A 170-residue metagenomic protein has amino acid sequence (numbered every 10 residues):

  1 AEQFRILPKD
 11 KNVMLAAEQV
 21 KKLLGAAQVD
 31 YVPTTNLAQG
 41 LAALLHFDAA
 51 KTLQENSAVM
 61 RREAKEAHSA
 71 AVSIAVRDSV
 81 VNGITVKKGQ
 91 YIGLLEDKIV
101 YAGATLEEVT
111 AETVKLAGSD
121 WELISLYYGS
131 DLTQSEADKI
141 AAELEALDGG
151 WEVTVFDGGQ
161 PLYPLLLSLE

Functional and structural regions predicted by a protein language model:
A1-E170: N-terminal loops that bind phosphate or other acidic moieties and the adjacent beta-alpha structural core
